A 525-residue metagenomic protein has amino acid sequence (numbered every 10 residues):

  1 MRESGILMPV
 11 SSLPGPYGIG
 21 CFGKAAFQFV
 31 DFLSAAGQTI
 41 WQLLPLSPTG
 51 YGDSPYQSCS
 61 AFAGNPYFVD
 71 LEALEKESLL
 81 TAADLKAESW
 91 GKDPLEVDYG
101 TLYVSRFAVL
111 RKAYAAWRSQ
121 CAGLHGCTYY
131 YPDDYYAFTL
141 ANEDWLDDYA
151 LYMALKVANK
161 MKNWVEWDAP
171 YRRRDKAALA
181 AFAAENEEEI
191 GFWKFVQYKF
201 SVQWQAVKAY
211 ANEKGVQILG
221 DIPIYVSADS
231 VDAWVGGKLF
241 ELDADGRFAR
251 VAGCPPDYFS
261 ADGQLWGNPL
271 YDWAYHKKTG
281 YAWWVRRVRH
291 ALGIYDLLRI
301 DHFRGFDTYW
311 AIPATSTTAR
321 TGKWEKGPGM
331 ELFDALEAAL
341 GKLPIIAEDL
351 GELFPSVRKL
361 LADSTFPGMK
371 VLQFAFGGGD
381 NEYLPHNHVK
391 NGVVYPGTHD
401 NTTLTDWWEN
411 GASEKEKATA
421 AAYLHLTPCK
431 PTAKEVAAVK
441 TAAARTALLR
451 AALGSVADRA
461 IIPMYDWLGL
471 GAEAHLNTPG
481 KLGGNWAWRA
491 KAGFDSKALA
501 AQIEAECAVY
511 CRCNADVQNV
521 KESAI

Functional and structural regions predicted by a protein language model:
M1-S11, F27: N-terminal regions that are enriched for targeting/export leaders and immediately downstream pro/stem segments
P9, D53-Q197, V226-I461, Y465-W467 (+1 more regions): Alpha-amylase-like alpha-glycosidases and glucanotransferases acting on alpha-linked glucans and related
K24-T49, I294-Y295: Catalytic domains of carbohydrate-active enzymes, especially glycoside hydrolases
S34, W204-N212, E337, L361-A362: Surface-exposed amphipathic alpha-helices with a cationic face
L44, Q217-L219, P223, L297 (+1 more regions): Outer-envelope exported proteins of Gram-negative bacteria
W193-V226: Conserved, well-ordered alpha-helix/loop/beta-strand core segments that scaffold catalytic motifs
G469-N519: Structured C-terminal cap/extension of enzyme domains
